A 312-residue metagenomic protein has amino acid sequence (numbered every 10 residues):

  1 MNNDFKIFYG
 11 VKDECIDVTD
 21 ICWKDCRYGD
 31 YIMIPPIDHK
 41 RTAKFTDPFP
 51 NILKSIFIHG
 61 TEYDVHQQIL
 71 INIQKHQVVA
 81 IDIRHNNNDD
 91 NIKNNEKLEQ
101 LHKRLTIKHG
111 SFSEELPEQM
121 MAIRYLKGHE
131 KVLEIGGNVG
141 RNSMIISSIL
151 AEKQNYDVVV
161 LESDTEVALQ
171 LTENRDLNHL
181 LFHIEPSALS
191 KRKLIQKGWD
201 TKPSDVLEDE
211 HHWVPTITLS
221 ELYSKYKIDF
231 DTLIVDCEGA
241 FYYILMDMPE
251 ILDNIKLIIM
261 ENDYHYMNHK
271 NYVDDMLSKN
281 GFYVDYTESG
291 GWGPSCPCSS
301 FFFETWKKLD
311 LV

Functional and structural regions predicted by a protein language model:
M1-D90: Extracellular, modular beta-sheet/disulfide-rich ectodomains of secreted and cell-surface proteins
R84-V312: Phosphate/nucleotide-binding beta-alpha loop and adjacent structural elements of enzyme active sites
